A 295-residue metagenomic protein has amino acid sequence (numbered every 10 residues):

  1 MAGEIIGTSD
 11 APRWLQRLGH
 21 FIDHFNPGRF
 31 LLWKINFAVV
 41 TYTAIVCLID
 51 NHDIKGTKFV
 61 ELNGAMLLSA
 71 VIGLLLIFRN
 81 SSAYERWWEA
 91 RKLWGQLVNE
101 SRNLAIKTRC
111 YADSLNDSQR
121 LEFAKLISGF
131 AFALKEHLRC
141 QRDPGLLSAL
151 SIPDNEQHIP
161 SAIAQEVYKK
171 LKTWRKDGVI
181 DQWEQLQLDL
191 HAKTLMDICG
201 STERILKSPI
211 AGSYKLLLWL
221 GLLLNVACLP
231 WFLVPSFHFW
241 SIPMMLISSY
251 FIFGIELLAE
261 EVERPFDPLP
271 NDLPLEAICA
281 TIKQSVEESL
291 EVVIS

Functional and structural regions predicted by a protein language model:
M1-A11, S249-G254, L258-S295: Cytosolic/matrix-facing juxtamembrane and C-terminal tails of multi-pass cellular membrane proteins
M1-G95, S114, F237-F239, K283-S295: N-terminal juxtamembrane/topogenic regions of multi-pass membrane proteins
F30-V39, E203-P235: Transmembrane alpha-helical segments and their cytosolic interface motifs in multi-pass membrane proteins
Y42-K58, L222-E256: Juxtamembrane "helix exit" motif at the C-terminal ends of alpha-helical transmembrane segments in multi-pass membrane
A83-W87, Q96, K107, G254-P265: Membrane-spanning helices that line or support transport/gating and their immediate boundary helices in channels
E89-H137, T281-S295: Acidic, Ser/Thr-rich low-complexity segments on the non-lumenal side of membrane proteins
K107-Y214: Structured inter-helical modules in multipass membrane proteins
